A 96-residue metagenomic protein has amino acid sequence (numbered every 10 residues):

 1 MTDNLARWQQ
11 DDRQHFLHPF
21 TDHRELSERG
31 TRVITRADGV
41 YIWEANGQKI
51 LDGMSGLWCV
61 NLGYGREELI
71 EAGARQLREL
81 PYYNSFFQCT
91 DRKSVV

Functional and structural regions predicted by a protein language model:
M1-R36, L77: Active-site-adjacent loop/helix segments that line or gate small-molecule/cofactor pockets in enzymes
T2-L5, K49-V96: Glycine-rich loop-to-alpha-helix module at the N-terminal edge of alpha/beta enzyme cores
Q14-H15, P19, V40, G63 (+1 more regions): Intrinsically disordered, low-complexity N-terminal regions enriched in serine/proline/glycine with scattered basic
D22-R24, Y41-I42, K93: Short amphipathic alpha-helical surface micro-motifs
T31-D52: Active-site and channel-lining beta-strand-loop segments that bind or position nucleotide-derived/phosphorylated
